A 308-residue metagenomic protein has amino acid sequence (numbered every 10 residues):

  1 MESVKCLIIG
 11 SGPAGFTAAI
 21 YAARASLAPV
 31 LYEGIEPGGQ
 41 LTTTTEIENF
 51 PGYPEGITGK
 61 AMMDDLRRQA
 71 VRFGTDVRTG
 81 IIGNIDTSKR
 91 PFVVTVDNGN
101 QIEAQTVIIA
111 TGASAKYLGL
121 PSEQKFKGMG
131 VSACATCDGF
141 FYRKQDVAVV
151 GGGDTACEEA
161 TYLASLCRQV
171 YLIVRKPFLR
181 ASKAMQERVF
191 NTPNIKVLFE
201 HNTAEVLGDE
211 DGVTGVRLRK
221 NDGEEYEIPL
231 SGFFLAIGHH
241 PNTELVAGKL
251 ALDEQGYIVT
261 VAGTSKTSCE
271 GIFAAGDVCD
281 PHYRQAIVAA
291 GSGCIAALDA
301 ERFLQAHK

Functional and structural regions predicted by a protein language model:
S3-K5, T79, R143-Q145, E200 (+1 more regions): Phosphate-coordination loops involved in phosphoryl transfer and adenosine-cofactor binding
V4-F73, Q145-D146, C157-K183, F190 (+1 more regions): Beta1-alpha1 glycine-rich phosphate/pyrophosphate-binding loop at the start of Rossmann-like nucleotide-binding domains
G12-P13, E36, A113-A115, D154-T155 (+1 more regions): Residue-level detector of alpha-helix initiation sites
A70-K89, V93-V96, Q101-A104, S165-A262 (+1 more regions): A Rossmann-like FAD-binding core segment of flavoenzymes
V77-R143: Glycine/small-residue-rich loop that forms an oxyanion/phosphate-binding "nest" at active or ligand-binding sites
G119, Q124-F141, I237-Y283, S292 (+1 more regions): FAD-site-proximal beta/loop scaffold in flavoenzymes
V288-L304: An active-site-proximal "capping" alpha-helix that borders the catalytic cofactor pocket
